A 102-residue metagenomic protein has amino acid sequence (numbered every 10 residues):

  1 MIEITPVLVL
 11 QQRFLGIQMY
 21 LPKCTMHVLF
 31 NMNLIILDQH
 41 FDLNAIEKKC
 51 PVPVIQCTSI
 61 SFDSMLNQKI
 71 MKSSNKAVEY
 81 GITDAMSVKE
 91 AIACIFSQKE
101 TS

Functional and structural regions predicted by a protein language model:
M1-S102: Residues that scaffold, gate, or flank divalent-cation-dependent active/transport sites
